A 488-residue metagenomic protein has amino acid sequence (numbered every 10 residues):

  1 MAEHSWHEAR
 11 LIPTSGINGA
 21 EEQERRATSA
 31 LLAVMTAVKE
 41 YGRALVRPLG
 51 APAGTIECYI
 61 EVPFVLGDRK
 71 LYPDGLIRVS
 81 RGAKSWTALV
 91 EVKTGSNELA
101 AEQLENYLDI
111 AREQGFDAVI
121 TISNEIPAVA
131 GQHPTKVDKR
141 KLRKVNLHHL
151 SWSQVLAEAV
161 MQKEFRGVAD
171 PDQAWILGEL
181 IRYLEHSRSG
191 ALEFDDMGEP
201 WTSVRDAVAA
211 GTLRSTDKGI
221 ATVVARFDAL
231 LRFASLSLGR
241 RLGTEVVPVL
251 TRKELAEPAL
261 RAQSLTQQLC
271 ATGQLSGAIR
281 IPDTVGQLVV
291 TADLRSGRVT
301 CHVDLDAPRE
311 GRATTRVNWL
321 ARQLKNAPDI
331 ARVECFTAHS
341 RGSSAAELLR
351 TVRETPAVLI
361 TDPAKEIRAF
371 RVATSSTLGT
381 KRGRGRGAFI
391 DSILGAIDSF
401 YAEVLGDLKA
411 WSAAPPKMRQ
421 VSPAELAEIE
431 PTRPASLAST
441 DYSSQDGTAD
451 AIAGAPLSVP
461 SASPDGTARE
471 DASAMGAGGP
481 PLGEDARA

Functional and structural regions predicted by a protein language model:
M1-A488: Charged, terminal alpha-helix-loop-beta segments that serve as non-catalytic nucleic-acid engagement and/or assembly
